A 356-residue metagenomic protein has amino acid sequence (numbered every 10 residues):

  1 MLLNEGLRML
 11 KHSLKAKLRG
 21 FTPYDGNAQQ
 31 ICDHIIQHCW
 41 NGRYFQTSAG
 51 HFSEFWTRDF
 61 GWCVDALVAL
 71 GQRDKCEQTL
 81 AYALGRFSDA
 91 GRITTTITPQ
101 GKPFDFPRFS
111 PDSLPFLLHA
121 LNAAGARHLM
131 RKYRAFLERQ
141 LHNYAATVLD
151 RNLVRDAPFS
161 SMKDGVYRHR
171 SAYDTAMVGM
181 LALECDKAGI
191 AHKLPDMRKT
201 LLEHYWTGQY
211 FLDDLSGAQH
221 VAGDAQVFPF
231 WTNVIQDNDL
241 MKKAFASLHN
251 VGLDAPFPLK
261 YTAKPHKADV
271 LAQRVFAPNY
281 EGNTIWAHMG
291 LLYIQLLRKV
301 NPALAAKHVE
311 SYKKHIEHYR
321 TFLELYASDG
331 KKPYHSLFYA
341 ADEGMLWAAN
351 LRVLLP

Functional and structural regions predicted by a protein language model:
M1-F55, E77-Q78, Y82, G91 (+1 more regions): Low-complexity, Ser/Thr/Pro/Gly-enriched N-terminal "stalk/linker" regions
M1-K11, Y44-G61, V68, T98-P115 (+5 more regions): Solvent-exposed loop and edge beta-strand segments that line ligand/cofactor-binding and catalytic clefts
S13-I31, L70, S88, L121-Y173 (+3 more regions): Active-site acid/base region of carbohydrate-active enzymes
D25-I36, V64, R73-L84, P115-L118 (+6 more regions): Hydrophobic core segments within long, regular secondary-structure runs in both alpha- and beta-rich folds
S53-R151, T175, T284-Y293, L297 (+3 more regions): Aromatic-rich carbohydrate-recognition surfaces in CAZymes
A90-T96, R151-A246, N250-Y261, H315-A348 (+1 more regions): Catalytic cores of carbohydrate-active enzymes
L253-P278: Flexible internal linker/loop segments at domain or repeat junctions
P278, L296, V300, L304-S328: Flexible, acidic glycine-rich loops studded with aromatic residues
